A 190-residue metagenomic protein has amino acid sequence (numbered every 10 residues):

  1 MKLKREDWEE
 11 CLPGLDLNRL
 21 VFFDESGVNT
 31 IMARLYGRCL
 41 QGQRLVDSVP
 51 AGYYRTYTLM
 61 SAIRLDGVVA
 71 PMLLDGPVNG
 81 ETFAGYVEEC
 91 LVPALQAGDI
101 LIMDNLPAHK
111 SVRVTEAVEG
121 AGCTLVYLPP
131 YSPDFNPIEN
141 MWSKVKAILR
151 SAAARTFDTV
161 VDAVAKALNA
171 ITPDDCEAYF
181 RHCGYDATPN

Functional and structural regions predicted by a protein language model:
M1-N190: Short functional hotspots at interaction and active-site rims
